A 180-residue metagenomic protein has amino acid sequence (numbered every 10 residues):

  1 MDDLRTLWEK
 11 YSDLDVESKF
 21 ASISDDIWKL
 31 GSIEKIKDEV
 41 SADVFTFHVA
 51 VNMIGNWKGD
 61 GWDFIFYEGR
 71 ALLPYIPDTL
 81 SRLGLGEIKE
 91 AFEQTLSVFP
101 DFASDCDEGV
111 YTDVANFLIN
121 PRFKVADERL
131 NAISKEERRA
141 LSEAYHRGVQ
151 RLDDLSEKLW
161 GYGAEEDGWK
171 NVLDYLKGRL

Functional and structural regions predicted by a protein language model:
D2-W57, D63, Y67, A71-L73 (+1 more regions): Extended, alpha-helix-rich binding/interface surfaces that flank or overlap catalytic cores and mediate recognition
